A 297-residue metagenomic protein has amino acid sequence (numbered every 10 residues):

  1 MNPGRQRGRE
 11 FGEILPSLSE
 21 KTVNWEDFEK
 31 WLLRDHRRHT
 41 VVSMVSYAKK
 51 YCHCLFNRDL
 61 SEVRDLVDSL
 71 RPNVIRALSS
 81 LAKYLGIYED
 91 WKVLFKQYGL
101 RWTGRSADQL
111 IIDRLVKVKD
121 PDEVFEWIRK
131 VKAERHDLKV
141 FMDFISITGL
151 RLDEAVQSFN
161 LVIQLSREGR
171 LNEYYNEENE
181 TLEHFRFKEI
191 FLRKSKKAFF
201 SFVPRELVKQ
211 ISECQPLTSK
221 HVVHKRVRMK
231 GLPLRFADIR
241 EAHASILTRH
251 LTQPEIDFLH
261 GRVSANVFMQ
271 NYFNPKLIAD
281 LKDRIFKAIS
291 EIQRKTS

Functional and structural regions predicted by a protein language model:
G4-F11, E20-Y98: Non-catalytic DNA-binding core/recognition domains of DNA-processing enzymes
V41, F141, D153-S158, I256: Alpha-helix N-cap/helix-start motif at helix boundaries, enriched for small hydrophobics
D68, D90-E126, F191-K194: Flexible interdomain linker/hinge and immediately adjacent N-terminus of the catalytic tyrosine-recombinase domain
V118-L152, R240: Basic, Lys/Arg- and aromatic-enriched nucleic-acid-binding interface segment
T148, Q157-F202: Conserved tyrosine-mediated DNA breakage-rejoining catalytic core shared by Y-recombinases
E183-A237: C-terminal catalytic core of Y-nucleophile DNA break-rejoin enzymes
K220-N266: Short, basic (Lys/Arg/His-rich) helix/loop patches that form interaction surfaces in the mid-to-C-terminal regions
H260-T296: Catalytic-site neighborhood detector that most strongly recognizes the C-terminal catalytic loop/helix of tyrosine
